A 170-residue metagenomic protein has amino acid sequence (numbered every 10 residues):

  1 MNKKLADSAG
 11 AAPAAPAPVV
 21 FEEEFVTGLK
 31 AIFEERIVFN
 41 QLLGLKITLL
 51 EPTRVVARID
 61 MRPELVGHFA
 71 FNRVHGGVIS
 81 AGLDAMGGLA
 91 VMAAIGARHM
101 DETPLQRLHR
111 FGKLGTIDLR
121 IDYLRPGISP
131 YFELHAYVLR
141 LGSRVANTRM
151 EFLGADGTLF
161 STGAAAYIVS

Functional and structural regions predicted by a protein language model:
N2-E24, M92, A97, Y123-S170: HotDog/MaoC-like acyl-thioester-processing domains
F25-I32, T116, F132-E133: Short Pro/Gly-enriched beta-strand edge/turn motifs at strand-loop
G28-T48: Active-site-proximal helix-loop elements at catalytic-domain edges
F39-L43, G115-I117, F132, A146: Short, basic and Ser/Thr-rich N-terminal targeting/leader segments
G44-V74: Catalytic strand-loop segment that frames the active site of acyl-thioester-processing enzymes
L49-L50, Q106-Y131, L139-G142: Active-site beta-strand->loop segment that positions catalytic residues and contacts the acyl thioester
F69-A81, G127: Residues at secondary-structure transition points
G77-R107: Active-site helix/loop of acyl-thioester processing domains in fatty-acid/polyketide metabolism, spanning hotdog-fold
